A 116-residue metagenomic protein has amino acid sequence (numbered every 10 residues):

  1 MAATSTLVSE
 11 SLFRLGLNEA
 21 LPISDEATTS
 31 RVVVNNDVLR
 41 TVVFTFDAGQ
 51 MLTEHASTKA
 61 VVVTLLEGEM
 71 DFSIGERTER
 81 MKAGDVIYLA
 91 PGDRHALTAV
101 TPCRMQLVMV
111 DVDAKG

Functional and structural regions predicted by a protein language model:
M1-V38: A short, N-terminal "cap"/entry segment at the start of jelly-roll beta-barrel domains of the cupin/DSBH fold
E26-A27, D37-S57, P91: Conserved short histidine dyad/triad with adjacent acidic residue
L52-E54, F72-S73, L89, R94-V100: Short beta-strand His + acidic residue motifs that chelate non-heme Fe in jelly-roll/DSBH and cupin folds
T58-G75: Glycine- and acidic-residue-biased ligand/ion/polar-headgroup-sensing regions
L66-E67, K82-A83, T101: A cytosolic small-molecule/anion-sensing beta-strand core signal
E69-D71, T78, R94, R104: Structural motif
E76-P91: Short acidic-glycine-tyrosine-enriched beta hairpin
P91-K115: Ligand-binding loop in jelly-roll beta-barrel domains
